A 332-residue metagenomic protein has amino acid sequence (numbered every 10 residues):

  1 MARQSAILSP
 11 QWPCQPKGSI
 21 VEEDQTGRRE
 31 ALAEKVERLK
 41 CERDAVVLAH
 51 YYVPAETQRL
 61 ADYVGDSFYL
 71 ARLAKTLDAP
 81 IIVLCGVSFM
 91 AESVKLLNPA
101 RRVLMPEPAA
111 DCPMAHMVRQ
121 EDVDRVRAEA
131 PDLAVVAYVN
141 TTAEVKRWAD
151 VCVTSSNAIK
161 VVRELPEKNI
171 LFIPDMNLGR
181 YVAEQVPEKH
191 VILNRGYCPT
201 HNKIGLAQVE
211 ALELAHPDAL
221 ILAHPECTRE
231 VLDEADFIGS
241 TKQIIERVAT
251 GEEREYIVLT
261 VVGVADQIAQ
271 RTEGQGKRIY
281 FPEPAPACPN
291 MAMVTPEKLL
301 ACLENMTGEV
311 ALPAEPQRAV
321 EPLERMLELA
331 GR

Functional and structural regions predicted by a protein language model:
Q4-Q11: Short, basic, low-complexity termini and linkers enriched in Ser/Thr/Gly/Pro that act as targeting/leader peptides
W12-L259, V264-R332: Active-site loop-to-helix "anion-binding N-cap" substructures in soluble metabolic enzymes
